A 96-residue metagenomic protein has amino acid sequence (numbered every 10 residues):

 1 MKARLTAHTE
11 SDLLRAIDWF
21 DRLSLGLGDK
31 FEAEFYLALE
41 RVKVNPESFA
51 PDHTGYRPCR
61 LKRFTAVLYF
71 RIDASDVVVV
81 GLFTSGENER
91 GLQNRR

Functional and structural regions predicted by a protein language model:
M1-E32: Arg/Lys-rich, positively charged N-terminal/basic patches that mediate binding to nucleic acids
A7, K62, F83: Residues at the C-termini of beta-strands that transition into short coil/loop
I17, D21, Y36-K43: Structural signal for well-ordered, non-membrane alpha-helices
D29-K30, A50-D52, G91: Short, hydrophobic secondary-structure boundary micro-motifs
L37, V44-V77: Basic/aromatic recognition patch in beta-strand/loop cores that engages polyanionic ligands
A66-V67, R71-R96: Enriched for short, Lys/Arg-rich terminal
